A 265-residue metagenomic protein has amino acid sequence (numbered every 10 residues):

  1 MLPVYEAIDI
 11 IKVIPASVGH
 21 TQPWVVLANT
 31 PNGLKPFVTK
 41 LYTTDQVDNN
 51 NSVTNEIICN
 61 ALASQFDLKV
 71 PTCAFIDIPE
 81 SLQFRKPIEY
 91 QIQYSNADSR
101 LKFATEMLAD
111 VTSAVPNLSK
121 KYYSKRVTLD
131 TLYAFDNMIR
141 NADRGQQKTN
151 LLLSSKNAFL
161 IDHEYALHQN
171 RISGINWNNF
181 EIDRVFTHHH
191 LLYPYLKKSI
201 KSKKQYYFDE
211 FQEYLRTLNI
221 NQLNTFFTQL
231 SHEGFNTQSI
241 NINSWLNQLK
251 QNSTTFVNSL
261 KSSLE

Functional and structural regions predicted by a protein language model:
L2, H20-P23, Q93, Y122-D136 (+1 more regions): A short, terminal or domain-edge coil/loop segment
L2-V115, M138-A142, S155-K156, H163: Conserved ATP-binding subdomain of kinase catalytic cores across diverse folds
D45, E56-A61, Y90-I92, Y122-V127 (+2 more regions): Short, low-complexity, polar/charged sequence segments that are solvent-exposed and flexible
A63-F66, Y94-R100, V127-L132, F159 (+2 more regions): Glycine-rich loops and low-complexity Gly/Arg-rich segments that provide flexible linkers or classic glycine-based
P71-C73, R85-P87, Q147-L153, K203-D209: A general structural signal for short secondary-structure boundary/capping elements
V111-I172: Conserved kinase catalytic-core segment
S154-E265: C-terminal catalytic region of ATP-dependent kinase domains
